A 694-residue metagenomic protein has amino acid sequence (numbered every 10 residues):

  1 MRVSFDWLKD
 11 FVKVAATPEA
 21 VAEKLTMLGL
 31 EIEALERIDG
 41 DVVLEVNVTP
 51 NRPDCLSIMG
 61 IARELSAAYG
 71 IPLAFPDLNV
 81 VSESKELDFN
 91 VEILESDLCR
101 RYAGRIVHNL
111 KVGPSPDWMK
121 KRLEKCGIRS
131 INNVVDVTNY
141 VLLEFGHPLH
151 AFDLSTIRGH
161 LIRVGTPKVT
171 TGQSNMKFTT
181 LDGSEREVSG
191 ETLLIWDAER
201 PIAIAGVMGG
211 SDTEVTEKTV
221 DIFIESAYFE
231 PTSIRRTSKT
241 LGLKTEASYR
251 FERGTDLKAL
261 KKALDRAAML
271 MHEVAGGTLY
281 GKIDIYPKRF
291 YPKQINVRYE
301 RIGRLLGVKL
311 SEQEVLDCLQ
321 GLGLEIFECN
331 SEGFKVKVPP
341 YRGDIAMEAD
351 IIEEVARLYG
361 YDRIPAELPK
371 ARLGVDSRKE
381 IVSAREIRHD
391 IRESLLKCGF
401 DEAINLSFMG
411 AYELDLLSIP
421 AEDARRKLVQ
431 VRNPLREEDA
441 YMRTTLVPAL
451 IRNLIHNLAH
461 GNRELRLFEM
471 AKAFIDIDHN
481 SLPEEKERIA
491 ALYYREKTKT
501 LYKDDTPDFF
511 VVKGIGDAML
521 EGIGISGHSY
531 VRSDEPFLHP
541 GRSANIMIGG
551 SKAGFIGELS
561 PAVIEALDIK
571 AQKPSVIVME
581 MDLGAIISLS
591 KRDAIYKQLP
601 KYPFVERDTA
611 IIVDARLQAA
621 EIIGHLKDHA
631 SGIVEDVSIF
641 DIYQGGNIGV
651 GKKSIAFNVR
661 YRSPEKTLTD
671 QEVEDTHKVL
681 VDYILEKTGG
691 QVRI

Functional and structural regions predicted by a protein language model:
M1-A384, H389-I391: RNA/tRNA-interacting regions in translation and RNA-turnover enzymes
R2-F5, E19-E23, G321-F327, E484 (+1 more regions): A carboxyl-terminal module marker
L8, A267, I302, A491 (+3 more regions): Residue-level signal for inorganic ion chemistry
V43, I234, L358, R432-P434 (+3 more regions): Polyanion/phosphate-binding surface patch
D77-E86, W196-T237, M269-Y280, D284 (+7 more regions): Conserved alpha/beta core surface patches that mediate binding of polyanionic ligands
K168-M208, D212-V215, E367, A371-E485 (+4 more regions): Class II aminoacyl-tRNA synthetase-like tRNA-binding/catalytic domains
R250-R266, R488-I523: A conserved active-site cap/scaffold subdomain adjacent to cofactor or substrate pockets
K288-E300, P339-I351, D376-I387, D415-A424 (+3 more regions): Short glycine/threonine-rich loop-to-helix capping motif typified by GTGT followed within a few residues by an Asp-Pro
